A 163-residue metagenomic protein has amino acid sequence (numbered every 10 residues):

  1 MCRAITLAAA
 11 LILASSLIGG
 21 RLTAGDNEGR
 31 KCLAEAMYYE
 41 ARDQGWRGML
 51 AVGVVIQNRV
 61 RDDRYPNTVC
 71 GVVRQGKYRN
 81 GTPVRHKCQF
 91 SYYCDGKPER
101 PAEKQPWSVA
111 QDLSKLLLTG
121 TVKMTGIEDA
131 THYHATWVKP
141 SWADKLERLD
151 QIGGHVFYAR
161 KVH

Functional and structural regions predicted by a protein language model:
M1-C2: N-terminal secretory signal peptides that target proteins for export/translocation
I5, A10-R21: Hydrophobic h-region of N-terminal signal peptides that target proteins for export in Gram-negative bacteria
G19-H163: Bacterial extracytoplasmic/cell-wall-associated proteins, especially those involved in peptidoglycan
